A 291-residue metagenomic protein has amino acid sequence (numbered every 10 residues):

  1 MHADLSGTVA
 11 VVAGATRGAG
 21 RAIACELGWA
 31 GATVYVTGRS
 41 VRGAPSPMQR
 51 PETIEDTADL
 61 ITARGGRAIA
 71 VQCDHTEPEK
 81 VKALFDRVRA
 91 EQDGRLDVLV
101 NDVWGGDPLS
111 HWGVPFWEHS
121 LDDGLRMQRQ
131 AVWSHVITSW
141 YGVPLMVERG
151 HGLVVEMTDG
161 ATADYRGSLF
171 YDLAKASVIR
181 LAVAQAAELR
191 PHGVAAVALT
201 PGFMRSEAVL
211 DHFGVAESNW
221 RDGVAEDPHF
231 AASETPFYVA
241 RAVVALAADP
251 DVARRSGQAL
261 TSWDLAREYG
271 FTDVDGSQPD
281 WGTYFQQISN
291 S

Functional and structural regions predicted by a protein language model:
H2-G94, W104-W117: Short-chain dehydrogenase/reductase
T8, G66-R67, G94-L96, M146-G160 (+2 more regions): Active-site loop of short-chain dehydrogenase/reductase
A22, E26, Y141, E188: Rossmann-fold NAD(P)-dependent oxidoreductase module
Q49-R50, V114, P191, F203-F230 (+1 more regions): A glycine/serine/threonine-rich, flexible loop-to-helix segment that serves as the NAD(P) cofactor-binding "lid"
G105-L109, W117-D123, M127, L153-P191 (+1 more regions): Catalytic loop of short-chain dehydrogenase/reductase
S139-W140, V183: A short, exposed helix-loop element centered on a Lys and neighboring polar residues
A198, E217-S291: C-terminal helical subdomain
